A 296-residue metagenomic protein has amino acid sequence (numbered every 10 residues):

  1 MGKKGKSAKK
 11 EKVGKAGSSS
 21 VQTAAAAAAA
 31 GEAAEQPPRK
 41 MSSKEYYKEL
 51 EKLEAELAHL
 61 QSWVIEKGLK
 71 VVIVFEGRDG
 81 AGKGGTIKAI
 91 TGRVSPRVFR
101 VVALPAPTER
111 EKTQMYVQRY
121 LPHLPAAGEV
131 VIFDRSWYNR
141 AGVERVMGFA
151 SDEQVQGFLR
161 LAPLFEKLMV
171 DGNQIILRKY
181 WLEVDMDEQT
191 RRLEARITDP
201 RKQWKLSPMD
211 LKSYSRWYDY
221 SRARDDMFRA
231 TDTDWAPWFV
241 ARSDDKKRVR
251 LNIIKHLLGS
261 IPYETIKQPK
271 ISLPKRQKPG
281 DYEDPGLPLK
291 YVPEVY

Functional and structural regions predicted by a protein language model:
M1-Y296: Glycine-rich phosphate-binding loop of ATP-dependent small-molecule kinases
